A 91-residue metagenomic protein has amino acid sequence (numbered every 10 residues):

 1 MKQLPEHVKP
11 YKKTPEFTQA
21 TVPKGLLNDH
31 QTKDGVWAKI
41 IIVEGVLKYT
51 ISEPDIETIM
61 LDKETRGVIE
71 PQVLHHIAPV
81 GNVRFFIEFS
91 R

Functional and structural regions predicted by a protein language model:
M1-Q19: Transition segment at domain starts
H7-Y11, R66, F86: Long, compositionally biased, intrinsically disordered regions
P15-G35, G67-P71: Conserved short histidine dyad/triad with adjacent acidic residue
N28-D34, T50-I51, T58-M60, I77-P79: Short histidine-centered beta-strand/loop micro-motifs that create catalytic or ligand/metal-coordination sites
D34-Y49: Short, conserved beta-strand element in jelly-roll/cupin
P54-Q72: Short acidic-glycine-tyrosine-enriched beta hairpin
P71-R91: Ligand-binding loop in jelly-roll beta-barrel domains
